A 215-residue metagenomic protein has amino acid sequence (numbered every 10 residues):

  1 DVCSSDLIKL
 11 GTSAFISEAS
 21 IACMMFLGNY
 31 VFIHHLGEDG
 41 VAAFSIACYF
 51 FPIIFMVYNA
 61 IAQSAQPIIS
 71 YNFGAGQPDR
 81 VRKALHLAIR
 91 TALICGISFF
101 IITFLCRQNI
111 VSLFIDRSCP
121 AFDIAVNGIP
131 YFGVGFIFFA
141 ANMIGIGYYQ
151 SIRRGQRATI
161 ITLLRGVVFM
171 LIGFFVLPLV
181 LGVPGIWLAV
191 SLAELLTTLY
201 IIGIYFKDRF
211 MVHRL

Functional and structural regions predicted by a protein language model:
D1-G11, I69-G135, V176-L215: Short alpha-helical transmembrane segments in multi-pass integral membrane proteins
C3-L27, F32, I53, V57 (+3 more regions): Hydrophobic faces of transmembrane alpha-helices in multi-pass small-molecule transporters and flippases across diverse
L10, M25, N29, M56-N59 (+4 more regions): Structural signal for membrane-spanning alpha-helices in multi-pass inner-membrane proteins, emphasizing helix cores
A14-F26, Y30, N59, T91-F104 (+2 more regions): Hydrophobic alpha-helical transmembrane segments in multi-pass membrane proteins
A22-Y49, I53, Y71, N109-C119 (+1 more regions): Helix-terminus/linker motif at the lipid-water interface of multi-pass membrane proteins
D39-G40, G155-R157, G182-V183: Membrane-helix interface segments
A43-I101, L105-R107, F139-I161: Small-residue-rich hydrophobic transmembrane alpha-helices
N59-A62, F132-S151, R157-F169, G173 (+1 more regions): Short runs within selected transmembrane alpha-helices of multi-pass transporters and secretion channels
